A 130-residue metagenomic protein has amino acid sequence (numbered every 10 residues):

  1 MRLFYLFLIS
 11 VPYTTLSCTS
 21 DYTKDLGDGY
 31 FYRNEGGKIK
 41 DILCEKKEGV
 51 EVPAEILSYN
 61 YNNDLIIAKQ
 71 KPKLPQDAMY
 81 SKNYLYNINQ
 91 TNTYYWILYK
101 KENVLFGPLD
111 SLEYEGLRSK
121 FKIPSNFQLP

Functional and structural regions predicted by a protein language model:
M1-C18: Sec-dependent bacterial lipoprotein signal peptides
L16-L65, K71, N83-L85: N-terminal export/targeting and maturation segments
E51, Q76-D77, Y114-L117: A short local loop/turn or secondary-structure capping micro-motif enriched for an aromatic residue
N62-I67, L117-F121: Short, surface-exposed linear segments at secondary-structure transitions and domain or protein termini
P72-L74, N103-V104: Short, solvent-exposed loop/turn segments at secondary-structure junctions
L74-W96: Structural motif
N92, W96-P130: C-terminal partner/receptor-binding element of secreted or periplasmic proteins
